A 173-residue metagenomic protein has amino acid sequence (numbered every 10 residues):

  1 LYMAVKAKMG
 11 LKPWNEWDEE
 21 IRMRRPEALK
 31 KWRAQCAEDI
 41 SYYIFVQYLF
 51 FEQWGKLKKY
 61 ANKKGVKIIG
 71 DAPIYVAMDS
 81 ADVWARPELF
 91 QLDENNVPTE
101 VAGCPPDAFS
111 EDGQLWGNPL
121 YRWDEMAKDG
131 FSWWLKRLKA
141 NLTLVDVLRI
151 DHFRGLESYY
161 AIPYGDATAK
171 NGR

Functional and structural regions predicted by a protein language model:
L1-F51, V76-R173: Alpha-amylase-like alpha-glycosidases and glucanotransferases acting on alpha-linked glucans and related
Y43, Y48-V76: Conserved, well-ordered alpha-helix/loop/beta-strand core segments that scaffold catalytic motifs
